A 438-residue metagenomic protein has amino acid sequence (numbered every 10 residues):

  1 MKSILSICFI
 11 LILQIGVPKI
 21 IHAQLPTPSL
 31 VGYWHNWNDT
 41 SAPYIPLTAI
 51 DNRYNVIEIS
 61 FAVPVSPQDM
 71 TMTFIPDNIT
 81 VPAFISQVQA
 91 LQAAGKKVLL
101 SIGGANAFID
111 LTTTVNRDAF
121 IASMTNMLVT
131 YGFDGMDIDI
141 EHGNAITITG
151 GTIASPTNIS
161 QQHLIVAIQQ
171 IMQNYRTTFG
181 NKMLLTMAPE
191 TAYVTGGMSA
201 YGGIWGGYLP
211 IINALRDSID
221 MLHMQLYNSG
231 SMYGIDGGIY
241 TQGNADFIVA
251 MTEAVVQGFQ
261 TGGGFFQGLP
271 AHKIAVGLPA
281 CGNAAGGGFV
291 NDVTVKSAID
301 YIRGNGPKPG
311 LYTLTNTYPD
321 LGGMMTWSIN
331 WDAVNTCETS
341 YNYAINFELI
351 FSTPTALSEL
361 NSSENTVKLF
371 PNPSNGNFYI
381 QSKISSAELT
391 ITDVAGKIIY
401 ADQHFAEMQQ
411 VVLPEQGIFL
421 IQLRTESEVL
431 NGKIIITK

Functional and structural regions predicted by a protein language model:
M1-Q24, L357-E359, L420, K438: Bacterial Sec-dependent N-terminal signal peptides
Q24-N126, I153, S229-F259: Glycan-recognition patch characteristic of GH18 chitinases/ENGases and related GlcNAc/peptidoglycan-binding proteins
Q24-P26, T48-R53, A90-A94, A119 (+5 more regions): Extracellular/periplasmic catalytic domains that process cell-envelope and extracellular macromolecules
S29-W34, N55-V63, K97-G103, D134-N144 (+4 more regions): Structural recognition of the beta-strand scaffold that forms the well-ordered cores of secreted hydrolase catalytic
T73-P82, I165, F179-P189, A200-P354: Substrate-binding and catalytic surfaces of secreted/luminal carbohydrate-active proteins
T113-M136, S160-Q170, I204-L215: An active-site-proximal structural segment forming one wall of the substrate-binding cleft that immediately precedes
M124-N158, M325: Active-site groove signature of glycoside hydrolases
L360-K438: C-terminal outer-membrane/trafficking sorting elements
